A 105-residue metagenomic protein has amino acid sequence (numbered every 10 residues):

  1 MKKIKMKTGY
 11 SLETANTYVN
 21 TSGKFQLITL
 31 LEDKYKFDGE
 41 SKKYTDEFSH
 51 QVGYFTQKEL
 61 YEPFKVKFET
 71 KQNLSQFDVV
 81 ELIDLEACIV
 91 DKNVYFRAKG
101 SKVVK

Functional and structural regions predicted by a protein language model:
M1-K105: OB-fold and OB-like single-stranded nucleic-acid-recognition modules and their adjacent interaction interfaces
